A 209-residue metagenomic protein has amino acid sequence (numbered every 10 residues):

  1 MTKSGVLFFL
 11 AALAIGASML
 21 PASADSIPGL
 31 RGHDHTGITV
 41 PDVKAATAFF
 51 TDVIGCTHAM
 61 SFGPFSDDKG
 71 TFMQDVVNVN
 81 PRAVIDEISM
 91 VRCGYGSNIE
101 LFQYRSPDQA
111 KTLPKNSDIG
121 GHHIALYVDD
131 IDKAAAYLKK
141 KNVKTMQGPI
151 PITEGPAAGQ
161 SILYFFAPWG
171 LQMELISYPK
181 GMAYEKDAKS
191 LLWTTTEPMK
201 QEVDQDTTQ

Functional and structural regions predicted by a protein language model:
M1-F9: Bacterial N-terminal signal peptides that target proteins for export
S4, A17, S26: Predominantly soluble domains enriched in secretory-pathway, periplasmic, or organellar proteins
F8-S18: Bacterial N-terminal signal peptides
A22-G29, M60-S61, I99, L126 (+1 more regions): Vicinal oxygen chelate
P28, T39-G96, K133, K140 (+1 more regions): Core segments of cupin and vicinal oxygen chelate
H33-P41, E87-Q103, T112-L138, S161-F166 (+1 more regions): Vicinal oxygen chelate
A110-P114, Y184-D187: A short, polar/proline- and glycine-enriched secondary-structure boundary/capping micro-motif
